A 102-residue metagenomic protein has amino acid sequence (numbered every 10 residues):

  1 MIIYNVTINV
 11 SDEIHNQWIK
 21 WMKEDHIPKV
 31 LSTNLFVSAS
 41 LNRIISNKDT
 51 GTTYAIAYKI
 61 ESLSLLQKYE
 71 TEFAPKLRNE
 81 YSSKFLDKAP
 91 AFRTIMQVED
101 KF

Functional and structural regions predicted by a protein language model:
M1-T7, L35-N42, A57, R78-L86: Short N-terminal helix-initiation segments at or just after the protein's N-terminus
I3-N9, N42-E72: Short, well-ordered beta-strand segments in beta-rich or mixed alpha/beta enzyme and ligand-binding folds
D12-Q17, S64: A generic structural signal for alpha-helix starts
H15-S40, K76-N79: Short amphipathic alpha-helical segments
Q17, V37, S46-K48, Q67 (+2 more regions): A broad, structure-centric signal for solvent-exposed, well-ordered loop/edge residues that line or flank functional
T33, E61-S64, K101: A short, structured loop/turn motif at beta-sheet edges
S40-D49, E80-F102: Glycine-rich beta-strand-turn "strand-cap" elements at beta-sheet edges
